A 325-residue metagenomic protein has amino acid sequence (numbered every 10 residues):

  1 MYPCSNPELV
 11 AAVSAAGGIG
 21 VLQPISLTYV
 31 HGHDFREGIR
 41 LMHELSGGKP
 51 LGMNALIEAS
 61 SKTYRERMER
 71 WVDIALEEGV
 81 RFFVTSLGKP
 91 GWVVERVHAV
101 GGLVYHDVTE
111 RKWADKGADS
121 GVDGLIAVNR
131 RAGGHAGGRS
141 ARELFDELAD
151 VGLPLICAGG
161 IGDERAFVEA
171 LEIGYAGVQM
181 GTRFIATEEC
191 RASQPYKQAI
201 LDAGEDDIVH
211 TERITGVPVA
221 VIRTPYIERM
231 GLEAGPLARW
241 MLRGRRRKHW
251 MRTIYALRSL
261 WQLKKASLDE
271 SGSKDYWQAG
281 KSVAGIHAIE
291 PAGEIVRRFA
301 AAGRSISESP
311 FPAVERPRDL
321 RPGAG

Functional and structural regions predicted by a protein language model:
M1-P154: Active-site entrance/lid segments in N-terminal catalytic domains of soluble metabolic enzymes
S140-P154, G162-G325: Conserved active-site-proximal phosphate/metal-binding subdomains
A158: Short hydrophobic "strand-cap" motifs at the C-terminus of beta-strands
